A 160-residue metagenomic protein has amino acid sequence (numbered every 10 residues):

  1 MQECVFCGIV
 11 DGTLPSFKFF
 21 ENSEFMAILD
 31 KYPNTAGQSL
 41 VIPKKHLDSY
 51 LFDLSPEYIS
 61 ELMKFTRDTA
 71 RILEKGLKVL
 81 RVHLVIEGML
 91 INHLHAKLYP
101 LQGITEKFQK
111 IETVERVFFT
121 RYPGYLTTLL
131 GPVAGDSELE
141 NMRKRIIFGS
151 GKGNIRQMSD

Functional and structural regions predicted by a protein language model:
M1-D160: HIT superfamily nucleotide-processing domains
